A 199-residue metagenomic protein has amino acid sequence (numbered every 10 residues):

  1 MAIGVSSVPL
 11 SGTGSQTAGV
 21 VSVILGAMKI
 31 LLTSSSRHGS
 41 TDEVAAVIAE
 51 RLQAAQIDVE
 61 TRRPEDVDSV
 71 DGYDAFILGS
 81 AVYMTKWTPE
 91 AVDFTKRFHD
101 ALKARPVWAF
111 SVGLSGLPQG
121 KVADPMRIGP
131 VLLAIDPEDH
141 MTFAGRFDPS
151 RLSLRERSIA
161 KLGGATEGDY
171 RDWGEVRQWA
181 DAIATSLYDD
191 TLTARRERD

Functional and structural regions predicted by a protein language model:
A2-P9: Extreme N-terminal basic, low-complexity initiation segments that serve as generic localization/processing leaders
P9, V23-I24: Short, positively charged and aromatic/hydrophobic N-terminal segments
K29, D58, P106: Residues at the starts of beta-strands that form the adenosine-phosphate
K29-Q53: N-terminal beta1-alpha1 ligand-phosphate binding loop
E43, R51, A55, A75 (+1 more regions): FMN-binding flavodoxin-like domain, especially the glycine-rich phosphate-binding loop
A55-V67: A short beta-strand-loop structural module common to alpha/beta enzyme folds
